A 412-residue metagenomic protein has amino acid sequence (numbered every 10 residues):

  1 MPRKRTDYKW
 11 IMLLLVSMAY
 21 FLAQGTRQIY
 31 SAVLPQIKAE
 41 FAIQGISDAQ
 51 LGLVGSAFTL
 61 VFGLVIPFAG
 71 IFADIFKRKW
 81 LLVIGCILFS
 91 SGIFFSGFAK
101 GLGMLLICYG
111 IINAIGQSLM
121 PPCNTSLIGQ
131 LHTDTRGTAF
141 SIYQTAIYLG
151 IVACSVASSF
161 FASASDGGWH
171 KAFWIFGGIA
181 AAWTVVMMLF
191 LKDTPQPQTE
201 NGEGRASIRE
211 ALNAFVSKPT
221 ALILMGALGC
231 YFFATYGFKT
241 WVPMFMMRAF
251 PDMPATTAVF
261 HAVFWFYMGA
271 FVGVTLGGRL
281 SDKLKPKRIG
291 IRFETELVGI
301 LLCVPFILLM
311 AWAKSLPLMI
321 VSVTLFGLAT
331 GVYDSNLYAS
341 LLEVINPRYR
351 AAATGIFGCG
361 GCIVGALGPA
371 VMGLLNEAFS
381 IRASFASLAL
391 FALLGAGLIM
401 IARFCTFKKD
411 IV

Functional and structural regions predicted by a protein language model:
M1-T6, T194-M225: Juxtamembrane intracellular "pre-TM" segments in multi-pass secondary transporters
Q28, T59-P67, I151-V152, Y267-T275 (+1 more regions): Residue-level signature of mid-helix packing/kink "hotspots" within the transmembrane helices of 12-pass Major
Y30-S31, P219-T275, D334, Y338: Extracytoplasmic gate region of multi-pass secondary transporters
V33-L64: Extracellular/periplasmic helix-loop-helix junction of adjacent transmembrane segments in MFS-like secondary
L64-G103: Conserved MFS/SLC helix-loop-helix module at the cytosolic interface between two early adjacent transmembrane helices
W80-F95, I291-L308: Structural signature of the two symmetry-related core transmembrane helices
C108-I147: Cytoplasmic helix-loop-helix junction between adjacent transmembrane helices in 12-TM secondary transporters
Y143-D193: Helix-loop-helix hairpin linking two adjacent transmembrane segments in secondary transporters
